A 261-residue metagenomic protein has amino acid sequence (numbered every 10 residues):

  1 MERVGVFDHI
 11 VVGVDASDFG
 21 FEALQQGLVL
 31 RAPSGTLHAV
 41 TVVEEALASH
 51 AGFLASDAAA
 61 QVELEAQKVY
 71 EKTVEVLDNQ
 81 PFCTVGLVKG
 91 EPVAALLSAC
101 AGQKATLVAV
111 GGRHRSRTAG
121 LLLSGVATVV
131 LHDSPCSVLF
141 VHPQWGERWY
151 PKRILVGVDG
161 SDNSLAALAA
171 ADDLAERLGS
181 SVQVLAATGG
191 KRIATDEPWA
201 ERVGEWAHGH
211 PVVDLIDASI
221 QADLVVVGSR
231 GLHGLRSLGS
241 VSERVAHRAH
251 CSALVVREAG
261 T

Functional and structural regions predicted by a protein language model:
E2-S56, Q80, Y150-E205, A218 (+3 more regions): Small/aliphatic-rich secondary-structure junction motif
D15, R113, P135, D159 (+2 more regions): Short glycine-/small-residue-rich Rossmann-like dinucleotide-binding loops
S56-K68: A short acidic, glycine-rich active-site loop that binds or catalyzes chemistry on phosphate/adenosine moieties
L87-A95, W206-D214: Charged docking surfaces used in two-component/phosphorelay signaling
A101-T106, A218-A222: Glycine-rich phosphate-binding loop signature in dinucleotide/nucleotide-binding domains
A109-G112, V138-P143, L254-R257: Short beta-strand elements of ligand-binding domains
V110-V129, P151, L224-R248, E258-T261: Glycine-rich, Arg-bearing micro-motifs that act as flexible, cationic patches
G125-G146: Short, structured interface segments
